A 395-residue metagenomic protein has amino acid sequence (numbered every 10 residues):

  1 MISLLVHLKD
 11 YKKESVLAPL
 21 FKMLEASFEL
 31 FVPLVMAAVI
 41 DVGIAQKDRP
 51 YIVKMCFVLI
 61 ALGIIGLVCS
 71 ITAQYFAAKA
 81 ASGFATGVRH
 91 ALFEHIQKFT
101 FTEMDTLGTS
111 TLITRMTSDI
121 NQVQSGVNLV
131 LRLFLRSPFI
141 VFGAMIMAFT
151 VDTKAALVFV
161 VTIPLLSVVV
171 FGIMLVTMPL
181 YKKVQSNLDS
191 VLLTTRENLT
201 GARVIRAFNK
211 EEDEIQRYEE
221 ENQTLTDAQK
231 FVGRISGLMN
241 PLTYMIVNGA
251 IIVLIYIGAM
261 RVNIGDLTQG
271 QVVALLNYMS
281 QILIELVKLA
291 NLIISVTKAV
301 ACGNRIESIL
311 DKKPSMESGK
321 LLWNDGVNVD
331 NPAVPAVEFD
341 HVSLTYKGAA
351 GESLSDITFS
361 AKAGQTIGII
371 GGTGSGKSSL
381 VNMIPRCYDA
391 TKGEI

Functional and structural regions predicted by a protein language model:
M1-V32, M36, I44-I60, A73-A77 (+12 more regions): Membrane-integrated ABC transporters
D10, E14-S27, F57, L62 (+3 more regions): Transmembrane helices of ABC transporter permease
D10-K13, K98-T102, S118-L131, L135 (+7 more regions): An intracellular "coupling" helix at the cytosolic face of ABC transporter transmembrane type-1 domains
P19, M23-F31, I64-I71, V123-G126 (+6 more regions): Hydrophobic alpha-helical transmembrane bundles that constitute the permease/transmembrane domains of multi-pass
V32, M36, A73, A77 (+7 more regions): Hydrophobic/aromatic residues in alpha-helical transmembrane segments
D48-I52, M147-V161, F231-L310: Helix-loop-helix
I96, Y218, I306, F339-H341: Conserved catalytic Walker-motif region of ABC-type ATPase nucleotide-binding domains
G319, N324-I395: ABC-type nucleotide-binding domain
